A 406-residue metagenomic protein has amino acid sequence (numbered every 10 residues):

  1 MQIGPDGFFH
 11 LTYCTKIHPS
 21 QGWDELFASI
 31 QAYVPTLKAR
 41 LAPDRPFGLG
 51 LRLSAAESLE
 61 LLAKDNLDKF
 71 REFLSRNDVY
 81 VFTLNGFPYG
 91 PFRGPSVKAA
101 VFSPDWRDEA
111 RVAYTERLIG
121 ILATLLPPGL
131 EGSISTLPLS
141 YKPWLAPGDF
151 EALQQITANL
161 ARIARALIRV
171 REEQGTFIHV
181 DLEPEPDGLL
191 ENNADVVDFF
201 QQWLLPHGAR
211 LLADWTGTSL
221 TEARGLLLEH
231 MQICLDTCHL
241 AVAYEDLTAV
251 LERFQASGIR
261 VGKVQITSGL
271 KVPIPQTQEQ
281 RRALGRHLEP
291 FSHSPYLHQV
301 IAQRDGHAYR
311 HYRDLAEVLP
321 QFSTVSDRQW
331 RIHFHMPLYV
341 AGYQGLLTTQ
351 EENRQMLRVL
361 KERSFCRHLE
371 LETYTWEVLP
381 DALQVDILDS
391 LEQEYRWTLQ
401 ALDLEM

Functional and structural regions predicted by a protein language model:
M1-G129, S133, R162-R165, L227-H230 (+2 more regions): N-terminal pre-domain/capping segments
F8, D44-P46, V81, G129-E131 (+5 more regions): A general structural motif
K16-H18, R52-A56, G86-Y89, L137-L139 (+5 more regions): Active-site beta-loop-alpha junctions enriched in small/polar residues
P19-A28, L53-N66, K142, D187-E191 (+4 more regions): Acidic-and-aromatic substrate-binding clefts and catalytic sites of carbohydrate-active enzymes
P95-Q232: Active-site acidic/histidine proton-transfer and metal-coordination neighborhood in alpha/beta enzyme cores
W106, D149-E151, H239, V340-G345: Surface-exposed cleft-lining segments at the edges of enzyme active sites
L167-L319, D327, M336: Acidic/histidine-rich catalytic cores of soluble enzymes
D305-M406: Flexible, acidic glycine-rich loops studded with aromatic residues
